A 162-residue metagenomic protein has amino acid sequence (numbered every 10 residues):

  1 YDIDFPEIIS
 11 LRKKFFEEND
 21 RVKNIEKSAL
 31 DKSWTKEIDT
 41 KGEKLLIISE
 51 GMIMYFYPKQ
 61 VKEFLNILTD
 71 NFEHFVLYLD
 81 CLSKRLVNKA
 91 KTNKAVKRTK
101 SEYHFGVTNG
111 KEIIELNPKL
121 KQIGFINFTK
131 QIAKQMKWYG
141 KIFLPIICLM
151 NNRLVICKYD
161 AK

Functional and structural regions predicted by a protein language model:
Y1-K162: Alpha-helical subdomain
